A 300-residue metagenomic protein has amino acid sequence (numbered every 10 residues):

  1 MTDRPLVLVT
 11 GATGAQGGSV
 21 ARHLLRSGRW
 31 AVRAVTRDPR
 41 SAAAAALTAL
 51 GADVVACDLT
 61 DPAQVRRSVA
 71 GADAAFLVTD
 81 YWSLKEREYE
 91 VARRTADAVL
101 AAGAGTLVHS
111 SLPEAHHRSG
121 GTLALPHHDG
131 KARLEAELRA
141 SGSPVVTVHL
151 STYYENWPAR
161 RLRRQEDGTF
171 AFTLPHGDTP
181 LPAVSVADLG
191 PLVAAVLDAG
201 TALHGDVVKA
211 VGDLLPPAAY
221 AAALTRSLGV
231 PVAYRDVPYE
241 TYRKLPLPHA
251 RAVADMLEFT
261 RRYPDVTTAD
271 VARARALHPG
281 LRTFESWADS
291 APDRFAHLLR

Functional and structural regions predicted by a protein language model:
M1-P5, H297-R300: Actinobacteria-biased recognition of intrinsically disordered, low-complexity terminal regions
T2-A45, T60-A63, R67-A70, D80-E90 (+3 more regions): Oxidoreductase cofactor-interface core, primarily capturing Rossmann-like NAD(P)-dependent enzymes
L47-D61: Rossmann-fold cofactor-recognition segment
A92, K131, P217, V253-T260: A general structural signal for well-ordered alpha-helical segments in protein cores
L203, Y239-R300: A hydrophobic C-terminal alpha-helical subdomain
